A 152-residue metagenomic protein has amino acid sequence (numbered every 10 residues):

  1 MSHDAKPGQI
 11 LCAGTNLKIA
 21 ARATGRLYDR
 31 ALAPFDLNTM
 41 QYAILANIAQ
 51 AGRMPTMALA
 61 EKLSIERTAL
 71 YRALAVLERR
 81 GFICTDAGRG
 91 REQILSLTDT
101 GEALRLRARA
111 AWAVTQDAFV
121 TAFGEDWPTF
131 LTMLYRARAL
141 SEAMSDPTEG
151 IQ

Functional and structural regions predicted by a protein language model:
M1-A5, T121, E125-Q152: C-terminal regulatory/oligomerization modules of transcriptional regulators
M1-F35, Q152: N-terminal leader segment of winged-helix/HTH proteins
L11-T15, F35-A46, Y71: Short alpha-helical elements of helix-turn-helix
K18-A21, A46-Q50, R109: Short, locally clustered residues in the helix-turn-helix/winged-helix DNA-binding domain
L45, L59, L77-R80: Basic amphipathic alpha-helical segments that dock to polyanions
A51-M54, I65: The short coil/loop that forms the "turn" connecting the two helices of the helix-turn-helix
R53, A75-T132: Charged, amphipathic alpha-helical coiled-coil/dimerization segments
T56-M57, T68, Q93: Residues within helix-turn-helix
